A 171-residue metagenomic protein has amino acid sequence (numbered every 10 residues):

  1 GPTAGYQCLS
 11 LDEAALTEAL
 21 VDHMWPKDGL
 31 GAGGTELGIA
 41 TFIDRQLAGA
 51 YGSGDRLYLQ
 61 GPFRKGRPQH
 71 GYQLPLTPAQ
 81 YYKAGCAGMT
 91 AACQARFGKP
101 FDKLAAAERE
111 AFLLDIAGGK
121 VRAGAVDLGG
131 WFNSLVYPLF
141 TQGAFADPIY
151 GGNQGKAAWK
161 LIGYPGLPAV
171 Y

Functional and structural regions predicted by a protein language model:
P2-T3, L11-A19, H23-P26, L30-Y171: Mature-region segments of soluble proteins
